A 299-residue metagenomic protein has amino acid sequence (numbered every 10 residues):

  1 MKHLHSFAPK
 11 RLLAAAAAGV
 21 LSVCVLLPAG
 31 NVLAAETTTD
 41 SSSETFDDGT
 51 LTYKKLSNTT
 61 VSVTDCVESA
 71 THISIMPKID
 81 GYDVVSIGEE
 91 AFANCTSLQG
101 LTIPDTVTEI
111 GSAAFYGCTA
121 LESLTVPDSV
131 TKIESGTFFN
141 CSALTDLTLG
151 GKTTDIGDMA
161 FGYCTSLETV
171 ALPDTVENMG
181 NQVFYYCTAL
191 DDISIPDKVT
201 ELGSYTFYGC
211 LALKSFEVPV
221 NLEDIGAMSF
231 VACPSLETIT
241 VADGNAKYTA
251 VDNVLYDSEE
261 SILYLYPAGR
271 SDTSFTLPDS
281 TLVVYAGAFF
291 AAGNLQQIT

Functional and structural regions predicted by a protein language model:
M1-F7: N-terminal Lys/Arg-rich, disordered targeting/topogenic segments
F7, Y116, F139, Y163 (+3 more regions): Aromatic (phenylalanine/tyrosine) cluster motif
F7-V23: Sec-dependent N-terminal signal peptides
L12, T50-V61, E68-S86, T96-E109 (+8 more regions): Structural signature of tandem-repeat unit edges
V23-S41: Sec-dependent signal peptide cleavage junction
T37-Y53: N-terminal low-complexity, Pro/Thr/Ser-rich intrinsically disordered segments that act as propeptides or flexible
